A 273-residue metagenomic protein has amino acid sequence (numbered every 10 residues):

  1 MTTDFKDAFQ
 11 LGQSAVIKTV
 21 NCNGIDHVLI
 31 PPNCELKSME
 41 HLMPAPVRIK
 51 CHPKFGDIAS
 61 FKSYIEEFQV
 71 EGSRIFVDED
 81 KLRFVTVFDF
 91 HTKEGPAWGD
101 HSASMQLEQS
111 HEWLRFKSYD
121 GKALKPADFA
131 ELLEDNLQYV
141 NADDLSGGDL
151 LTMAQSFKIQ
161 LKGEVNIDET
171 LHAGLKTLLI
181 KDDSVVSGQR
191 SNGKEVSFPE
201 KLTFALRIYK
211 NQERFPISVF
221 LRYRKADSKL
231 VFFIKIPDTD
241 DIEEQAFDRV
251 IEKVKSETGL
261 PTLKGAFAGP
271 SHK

Functional and structural regions predicted by a protein language model:
M1-E94, P261-K273: An N-terminally focused, membrane-permeabilizing/fusogenic/translocator signature enriched in pore-forming
A15, C22, F61-E71, D135-D143 (+5 more regions): Surface-exposed polar/charged interaction patches
H52, G56, D120, L124 (+5 more regions): Alpha-helix boundary/N-cap detector
V77-E79, V87-K93, W98-Q109, A173-K273: Amphipathic, membrane-inserting segments
S110-L124: Short N-terminal edge-element motif at the start of the domain
K122-L175: Membrane-inserting effector segments that mediate pore formation, membrane fusion, or transient membrane insertion
